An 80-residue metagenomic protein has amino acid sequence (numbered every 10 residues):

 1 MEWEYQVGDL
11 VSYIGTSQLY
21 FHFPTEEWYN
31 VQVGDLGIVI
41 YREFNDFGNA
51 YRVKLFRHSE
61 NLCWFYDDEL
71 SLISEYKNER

Functional and structural regions predicted by a protein language model:
E2-Y76: Basic/aromatic-rich interaction segments and small domains that mediate binding to polyanionic partners
